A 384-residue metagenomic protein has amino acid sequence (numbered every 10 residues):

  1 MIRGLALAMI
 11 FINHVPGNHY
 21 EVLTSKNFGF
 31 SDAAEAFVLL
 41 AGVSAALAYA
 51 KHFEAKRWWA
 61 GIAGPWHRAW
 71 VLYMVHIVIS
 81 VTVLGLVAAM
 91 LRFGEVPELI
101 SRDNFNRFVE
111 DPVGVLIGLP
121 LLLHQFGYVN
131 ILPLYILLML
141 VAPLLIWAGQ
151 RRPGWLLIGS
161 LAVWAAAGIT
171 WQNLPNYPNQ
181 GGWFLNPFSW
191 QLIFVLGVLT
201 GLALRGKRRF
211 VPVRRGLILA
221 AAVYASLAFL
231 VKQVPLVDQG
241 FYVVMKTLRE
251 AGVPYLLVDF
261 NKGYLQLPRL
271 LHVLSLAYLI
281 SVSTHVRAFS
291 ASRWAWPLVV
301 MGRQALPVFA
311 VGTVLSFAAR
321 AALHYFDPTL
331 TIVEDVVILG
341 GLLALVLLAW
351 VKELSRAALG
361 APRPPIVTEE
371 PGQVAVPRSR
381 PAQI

Functional and structural regions predicted by a protein language model:
M1-I384: Alpha-helical transmembrane segments and their immediate juxtamembrane cytosolic regions
